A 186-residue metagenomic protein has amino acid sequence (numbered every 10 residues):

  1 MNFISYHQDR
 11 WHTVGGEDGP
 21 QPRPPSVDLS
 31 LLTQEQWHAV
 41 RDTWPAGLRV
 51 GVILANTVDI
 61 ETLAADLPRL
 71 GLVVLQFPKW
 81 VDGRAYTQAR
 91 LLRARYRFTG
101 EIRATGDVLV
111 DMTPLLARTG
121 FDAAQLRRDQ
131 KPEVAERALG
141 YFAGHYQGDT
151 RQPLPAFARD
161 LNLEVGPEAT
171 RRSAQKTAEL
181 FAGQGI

Functional and structural regions predicted by a protein language model:
H12-V58: A positional/architectural concept
S26, R49-G51, L72-V74, E101-R103 (+1 more regions): Structural preference for beta-strand elements that scaffold enzyme active sites
W44-V52, L91-A104: Short beta-strand/loop segments at the ligand-binding rim of alpha/beta enzyme cores
G47, L67-V73, Y96, R118-A124: Glycine-enriched alpha-helix->loop->beta-strand junction motifs that scaffold or abut catalytic
V52-A55, I60-A65, V110-A123: Catalytic cores of alpha/beta
T119-G140: Glycine-rich phosphate-binding active-site loops on the catalytic face of alpha/beta enzymes
E133-E164: C-terminal helical cap(s) of enzyme catalytic domains, especially alpha/beta-barrels
E136-A138, D160-I186: Intrinsically disordered, low-complexity, charge-dense segments enriched in Lys/Arg and Glu/Asp interspersed
